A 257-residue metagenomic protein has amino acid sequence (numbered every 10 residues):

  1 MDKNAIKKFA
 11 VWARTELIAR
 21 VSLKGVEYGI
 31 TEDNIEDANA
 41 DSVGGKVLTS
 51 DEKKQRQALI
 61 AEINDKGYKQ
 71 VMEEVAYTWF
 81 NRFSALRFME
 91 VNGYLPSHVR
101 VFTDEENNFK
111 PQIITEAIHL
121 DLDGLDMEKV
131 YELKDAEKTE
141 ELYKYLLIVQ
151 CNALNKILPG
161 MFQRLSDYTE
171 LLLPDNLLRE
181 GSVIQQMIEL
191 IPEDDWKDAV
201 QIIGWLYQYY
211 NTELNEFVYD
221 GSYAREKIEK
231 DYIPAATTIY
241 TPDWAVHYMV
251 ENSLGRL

Functional and structural regions predicted by a protein language model:
M1-L257: Preference for the N-terminal adenyl/adenosyl cofactor-binding alpha/beta module
